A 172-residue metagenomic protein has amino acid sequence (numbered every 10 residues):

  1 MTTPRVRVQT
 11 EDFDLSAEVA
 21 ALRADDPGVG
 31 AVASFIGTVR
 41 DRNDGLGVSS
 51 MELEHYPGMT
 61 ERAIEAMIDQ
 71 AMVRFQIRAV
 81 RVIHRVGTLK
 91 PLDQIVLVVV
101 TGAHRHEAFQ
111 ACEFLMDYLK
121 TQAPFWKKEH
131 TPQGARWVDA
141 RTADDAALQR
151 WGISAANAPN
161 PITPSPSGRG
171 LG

Functional and structural regions predicted by a protein language model:
M1-I95, G102, Q110-E113, D117-I162: N-terminal, polar/charged subdomain of small-to-medium soluble alpha/beta proteins
R169-G170: Glycine-biased, low-complexity coil/linker segments
